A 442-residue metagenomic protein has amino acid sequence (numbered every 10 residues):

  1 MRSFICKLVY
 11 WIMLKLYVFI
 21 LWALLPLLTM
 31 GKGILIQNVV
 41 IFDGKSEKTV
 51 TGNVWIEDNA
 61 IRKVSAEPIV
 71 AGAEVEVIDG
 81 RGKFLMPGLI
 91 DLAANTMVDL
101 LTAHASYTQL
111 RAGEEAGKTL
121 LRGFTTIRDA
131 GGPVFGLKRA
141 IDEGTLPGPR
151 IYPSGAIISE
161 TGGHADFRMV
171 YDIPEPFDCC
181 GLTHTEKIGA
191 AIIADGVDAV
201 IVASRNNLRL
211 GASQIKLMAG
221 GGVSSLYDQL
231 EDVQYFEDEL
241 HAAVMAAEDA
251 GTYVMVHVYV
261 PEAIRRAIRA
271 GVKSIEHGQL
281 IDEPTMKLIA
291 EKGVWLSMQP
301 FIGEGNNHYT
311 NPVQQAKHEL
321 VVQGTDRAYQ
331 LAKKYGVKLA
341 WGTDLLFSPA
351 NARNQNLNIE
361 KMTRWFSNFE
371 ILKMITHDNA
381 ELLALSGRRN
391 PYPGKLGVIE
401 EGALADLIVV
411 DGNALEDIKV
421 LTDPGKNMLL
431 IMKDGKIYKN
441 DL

Functional and structural regions predicted by a protein language model:
V39, R389-N390, K395-L442: C-terminal cap of metal-dependent C-N hydrolases
I41, K45-M86: Histidine-rich, glycine-flanked metal-binding segment
K83-E143, T161-E175, D238, A270: Metal-associated gating/positioning segment near the N- to mid-region
L100-T102, R139, Y227, I264-A270 (+5 more regions): Histidine/acidic-residue-rich catalytic or RNA/ligand-binding cores of hydrolases and nuclease-related proteins
G113-L137, G148-I157, A212-S225, Y253 (+4 more regions): Divalent metal-dependent hydrolysis catalytic cores, especially in the metallo-beta-lactamase
E143-R266: Histidine/acidic-residue-rich, glycine-tolerant segments that coordinate divalent metal ions
T161, M218-R327, A340, L345-L346 (+1 more regions): Active-site core of metal-dependent hydrolases
D249, Q323-N413: His/Asp/Glu-enriched, well-ordered alpha-helical/loop segment that forms or immediately abuts the divalent-metal
